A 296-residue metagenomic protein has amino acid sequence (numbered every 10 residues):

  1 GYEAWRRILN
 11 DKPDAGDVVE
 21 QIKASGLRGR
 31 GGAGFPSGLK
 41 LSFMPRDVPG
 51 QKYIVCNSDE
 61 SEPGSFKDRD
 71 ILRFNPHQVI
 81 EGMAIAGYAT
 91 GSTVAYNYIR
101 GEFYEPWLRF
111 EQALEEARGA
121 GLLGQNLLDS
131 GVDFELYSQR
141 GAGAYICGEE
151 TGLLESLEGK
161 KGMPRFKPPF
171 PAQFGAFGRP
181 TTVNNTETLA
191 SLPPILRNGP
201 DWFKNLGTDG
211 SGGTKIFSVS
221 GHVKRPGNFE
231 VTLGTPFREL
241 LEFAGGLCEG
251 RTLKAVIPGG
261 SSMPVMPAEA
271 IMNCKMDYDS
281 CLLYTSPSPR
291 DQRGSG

Functional and structural regions predicted by a protein language model:
G1-A24, S92-V94, G213, G250-R251: Iron-sulfur (Fe-S) cluster-binding modules
A24-S42, G143-L154: Conserved phosphate/anionic-ligand binding catalytic regions in large, soluble enzymes, centered on
L39-K40, R100, S130-G141, A255-M266: A glycine-rich phosphate-binding loop feature that marks nucleotide/adenosyl-phosphate handling sites
C56-D68, S218-V223: Gly-rich Lys/Arg/Thr-decorated short loops/hinges at beta-loop-alpha junctions or inter-strand turns that position
P76-Y88: Histidine-anchored nucleotide/phosphate-binding helix
E105, Q112, R251-T252, S262-A268 (+1 more regions): Terminal amphipathic helices with adjacent charged low-complexity linkers/tails
W107-L233, A244-G245: Hydrophobic alpha-helical positions that pack around
Y284-D291: Conserved small/polar residues in nucleotide/adenosyl-binding loops
